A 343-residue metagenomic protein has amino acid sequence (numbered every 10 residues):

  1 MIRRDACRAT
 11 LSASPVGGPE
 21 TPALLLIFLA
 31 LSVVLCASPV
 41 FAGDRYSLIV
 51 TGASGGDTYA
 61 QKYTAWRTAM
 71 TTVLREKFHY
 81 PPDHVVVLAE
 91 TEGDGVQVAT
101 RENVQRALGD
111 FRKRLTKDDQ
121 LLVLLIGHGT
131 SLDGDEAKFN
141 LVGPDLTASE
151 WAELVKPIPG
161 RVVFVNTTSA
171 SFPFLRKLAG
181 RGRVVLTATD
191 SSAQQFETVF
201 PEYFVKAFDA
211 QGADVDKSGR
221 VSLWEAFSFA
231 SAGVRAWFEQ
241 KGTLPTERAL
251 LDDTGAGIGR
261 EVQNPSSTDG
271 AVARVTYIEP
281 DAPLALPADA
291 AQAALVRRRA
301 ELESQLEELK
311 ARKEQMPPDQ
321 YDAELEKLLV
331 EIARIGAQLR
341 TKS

Functional and structural regions predicted by a protein language model:
M1-F41: Intrinsic disorder/low-complexity segments
F28, F41-R45, A60, L244-S343: Disordered regulatory segments flanking catalytic cores
V40-L122, G129, E136-K138, V272-A290 (+1 more regions): Boundary/activation segment at the start of structured domains
V50-S54, L88-T91, L124-H128, L141-P144 (+3 more regions): Active-site-proximal beta-strand/loop segments in catalytic clefts of secreted hydrolases
G56-A60, D94-Q97, S131-A137, A148-S149 (+4 more regions): Extracytoplasmic/secreted cell-surface and envelope-processing proteins
T58, K62-A69, V73, A99 (+15 more regions): Extracytoplasmic/secreted proteins, especially bacterial periplasmic and envelope-associated proteins
T68, V162-G255: Active-site-proximal C-terminal subdomain of hydrolase catalytic domains
V98-A99, I126-I158: A short, glycine/acidic-enriched catalytic loop
